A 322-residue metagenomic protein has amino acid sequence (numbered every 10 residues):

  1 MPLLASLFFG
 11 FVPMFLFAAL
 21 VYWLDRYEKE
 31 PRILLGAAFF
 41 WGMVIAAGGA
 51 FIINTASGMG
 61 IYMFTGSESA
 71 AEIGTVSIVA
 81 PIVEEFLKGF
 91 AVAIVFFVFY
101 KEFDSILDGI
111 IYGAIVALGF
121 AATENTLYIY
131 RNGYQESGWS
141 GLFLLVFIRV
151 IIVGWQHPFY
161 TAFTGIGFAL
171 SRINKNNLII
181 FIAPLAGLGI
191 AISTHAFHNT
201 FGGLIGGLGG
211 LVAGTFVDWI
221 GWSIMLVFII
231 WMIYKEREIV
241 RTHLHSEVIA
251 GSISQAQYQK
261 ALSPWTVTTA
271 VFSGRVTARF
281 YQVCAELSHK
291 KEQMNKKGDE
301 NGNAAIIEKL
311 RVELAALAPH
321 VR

Functional and structural regions predicted by a protein language model:
M1-R322: Hydrophobic alpha-helical segments at protein termini of multi-pass membrane proteins
